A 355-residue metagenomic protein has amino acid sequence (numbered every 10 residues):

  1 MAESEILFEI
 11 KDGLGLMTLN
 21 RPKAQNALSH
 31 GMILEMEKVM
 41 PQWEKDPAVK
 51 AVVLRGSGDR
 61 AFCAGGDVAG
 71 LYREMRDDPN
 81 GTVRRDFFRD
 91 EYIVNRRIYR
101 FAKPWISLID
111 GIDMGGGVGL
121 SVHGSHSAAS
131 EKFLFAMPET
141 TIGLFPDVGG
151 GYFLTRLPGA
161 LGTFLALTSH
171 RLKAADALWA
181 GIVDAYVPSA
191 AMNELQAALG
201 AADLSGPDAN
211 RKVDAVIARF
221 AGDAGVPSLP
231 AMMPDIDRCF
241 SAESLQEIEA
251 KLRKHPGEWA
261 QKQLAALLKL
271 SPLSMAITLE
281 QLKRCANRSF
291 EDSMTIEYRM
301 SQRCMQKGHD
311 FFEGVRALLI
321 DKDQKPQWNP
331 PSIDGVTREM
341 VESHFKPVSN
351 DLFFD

Functional and structural regions predicted by a protein language model:
M1-R55, R96, P347, L352-D355: Conserved CoA-thioester-binding segment of acyl-CoA-metabolizing enzymes
M17, L54, D67, L120-S121 (+3 more regions): Hydrophobic/aromatic residues within transmembrane alpha-helices of multi-pass small-molecule transporters
M17-N20, E35-D78, I93, R97-L108 (+1 more regions): A structural preference for short, pocket-lining loop segments at secondary-structure junctions
I98-I142, F164-L165, S169-H170, A174: Glycine-rich beta-to-alpha active-site loop
G124-D147, G181-Q196: Gly/Pro- and small hydrophobic-enriched strand-loop and loop-to-helix capping segments that sit at the rims
L157, L161-N210: Loop-centered beta-sheet repeat module
P188-L270: Amphipathic alpha-helical blocks and their helix-capping loop/short-beta junctions
E247, K251-K262, L267-D355: Long, low-complexity C-terminal extensions of enzymes
